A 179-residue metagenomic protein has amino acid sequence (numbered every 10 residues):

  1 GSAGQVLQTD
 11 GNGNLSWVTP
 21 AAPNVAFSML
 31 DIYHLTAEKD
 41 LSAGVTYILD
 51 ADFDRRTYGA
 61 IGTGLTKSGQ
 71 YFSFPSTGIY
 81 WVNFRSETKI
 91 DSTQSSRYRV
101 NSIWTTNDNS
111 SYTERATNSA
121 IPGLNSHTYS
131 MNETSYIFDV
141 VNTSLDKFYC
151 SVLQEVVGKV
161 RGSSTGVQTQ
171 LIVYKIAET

Functional and structural regions predicted by a protein language model:
G1-P23, E155, E178-T179: Extracellular repetitive beta-rich solenoid segments
A21-S96, N118, R161-T179: Terminal (often C-terminal
P75-T77, T105-S111, D139-K147: A short, structured loop/turn motif at beta-sheet edges
S86-T88, F138, Q154: Hydrophobic beta-strand positions in extracellular immunoglobulin-like domains
S95-D108: Short, surface-exposed beta-strand/strand-loop-strand elements in extracellular ectodomains
T113-N125: Solvent-exposed serine/threonine-rich low-complexity stretches and specific carbohydrate-binding patches
G123-K147: Short, surface-exposed tryptophan/glycine-enriched loops that mediate extracellular molecular recognition
S151-G158: Short beta-strand-plus-loop segments that form exposed binding edges in beta-rich domains
